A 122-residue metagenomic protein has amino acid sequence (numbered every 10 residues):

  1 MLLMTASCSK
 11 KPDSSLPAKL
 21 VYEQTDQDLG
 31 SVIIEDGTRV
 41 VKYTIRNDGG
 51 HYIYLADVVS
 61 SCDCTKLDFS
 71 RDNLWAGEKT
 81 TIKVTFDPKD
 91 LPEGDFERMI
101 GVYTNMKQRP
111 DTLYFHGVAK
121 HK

Functional and structural regions predicted by a protein language model:
M4-S7: C-terminal motif of bacterial Sec signal peptides marking the signal peptidase cleavage site
S9-D48, A119-K122: Beta-sheet-dominated interaction scaffolds and their linkers
G30-S31, F69-L74, P88: Beta-strand-rich interaction surfaces with strong enrichment in secreted/lumenal proteins
D36-K42, K89-M99: Short, solvent-exposed loop/turn segments enriched in Ser/Thr/Gly
D48-H51, D90, M106: Short, acidic/polar linear motifs in exposed loop/turn regions
G50-K79: Surface-exposed binding patches on compact interaction domains or structured appendages
I82-D90: Short, hydrophobic beta-strand segments
P92-H121: Terminal connector regions
